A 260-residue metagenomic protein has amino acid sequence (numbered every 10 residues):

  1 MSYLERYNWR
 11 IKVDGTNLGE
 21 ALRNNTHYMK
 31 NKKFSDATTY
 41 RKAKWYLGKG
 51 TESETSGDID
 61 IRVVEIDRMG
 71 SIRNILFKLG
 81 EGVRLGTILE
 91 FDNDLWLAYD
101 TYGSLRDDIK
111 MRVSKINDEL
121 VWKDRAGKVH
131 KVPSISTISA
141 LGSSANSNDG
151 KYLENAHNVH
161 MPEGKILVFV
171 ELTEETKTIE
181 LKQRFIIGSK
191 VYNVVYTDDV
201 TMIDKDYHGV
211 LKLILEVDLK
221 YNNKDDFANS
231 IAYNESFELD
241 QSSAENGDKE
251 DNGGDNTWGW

Functional and structural regions predicted by a protein language model:
M1-Y46, I116-P133: Active-site-proximal polar cores
T38, L79-D92, E174-G188: Short coil-to-beta transition motif at edge beta-strands of beta-rich domains
S53-R73, K151-V168: Short, basic/aromatic beta-hairpin or loop at an interaction surface
I59-V63, L85-I88, D94-S104, R184 (+1 more regions): Short beta-strand-centered aromatic/proline hotspots
G70-L85, P162-T178: Short alpha-helix capping/helix-loop boundary micro-motifs
I72-R73, G103-I116, V200-L219: Short, solvent-exposed secondary-structure boundary/capping segments
D94-L172: Surface-exposed beta-loop interaction hotspot
D206-W260: Protruding loop/beta-arch "assembly-hinge" segments enriched in small, turn-prone residues
